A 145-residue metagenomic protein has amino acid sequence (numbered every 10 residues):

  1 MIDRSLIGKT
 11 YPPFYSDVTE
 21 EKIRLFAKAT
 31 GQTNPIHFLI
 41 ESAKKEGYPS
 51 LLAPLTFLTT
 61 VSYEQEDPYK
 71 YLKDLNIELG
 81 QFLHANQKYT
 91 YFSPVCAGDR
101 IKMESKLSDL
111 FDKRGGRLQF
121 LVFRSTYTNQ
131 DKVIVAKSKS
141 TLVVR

Functional and structural regions predicted by a protein language model:
M1-H84: Hot-dog-fold acyl-thioester-processing enzymes
M1-I2, L6, Y91-R145: HotDog/MaoC-like acyl-thioester-processing domains
H84-T90: A beta-strand/beta-hairpin structural motif
